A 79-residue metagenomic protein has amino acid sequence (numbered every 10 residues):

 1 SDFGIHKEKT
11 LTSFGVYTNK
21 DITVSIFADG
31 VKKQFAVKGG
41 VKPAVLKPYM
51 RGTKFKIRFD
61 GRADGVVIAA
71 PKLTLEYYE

Functional and structural regions predicted by a protein language model:
S1-E79: Beta-sheet repeat architectures centered on beta-propellers
